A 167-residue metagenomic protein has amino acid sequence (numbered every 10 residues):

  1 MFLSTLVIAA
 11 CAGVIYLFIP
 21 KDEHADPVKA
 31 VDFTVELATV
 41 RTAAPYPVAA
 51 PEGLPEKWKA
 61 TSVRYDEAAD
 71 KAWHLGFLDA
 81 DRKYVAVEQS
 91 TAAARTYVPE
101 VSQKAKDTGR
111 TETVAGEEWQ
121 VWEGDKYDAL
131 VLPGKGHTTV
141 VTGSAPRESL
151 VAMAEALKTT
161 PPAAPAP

Functional and structural regions predicted by a protein language model:
M1-K57: Charge-rich, low-complexity N-terminal segments
F2, I8-C11, I15-F18, L54 (+5 more regions): Generic hydrophobic secondary-structure signal
Y16, T108-P167: A short, solvent-exposed beta-edge/loop patch
D32-D125: Short, solvent-exposed recognition patches
